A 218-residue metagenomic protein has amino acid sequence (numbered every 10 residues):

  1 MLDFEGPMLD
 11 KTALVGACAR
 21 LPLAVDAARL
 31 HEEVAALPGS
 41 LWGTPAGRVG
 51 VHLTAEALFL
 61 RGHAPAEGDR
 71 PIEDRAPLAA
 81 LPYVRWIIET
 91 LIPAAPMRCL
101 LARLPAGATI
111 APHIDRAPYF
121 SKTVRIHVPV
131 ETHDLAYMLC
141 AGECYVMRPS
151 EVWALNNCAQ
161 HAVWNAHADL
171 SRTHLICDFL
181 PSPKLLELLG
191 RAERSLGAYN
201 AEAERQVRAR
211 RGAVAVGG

Functional and structural regions predicted by a protein language model:
M1-I92: Non-heme Fe(II)/2-oxoglutarate
A94-P96, P105-G107, S121-R125, E131-H133: Short connector loops at helix/strand junctions that flank enzyme active sites, especially segments positioning acidic
L101-Y119: Conserved short histidine dyad/triad with adjacent acidic residue
P112-H113, A136-M138, L155-N156, Q160-A168 (+1 more regions): Short beta-strand His + acidic residue motifs that chelate non-heme Fe in jelly-roll/DSBH and cupin folds
V124-P129, V152-A154, A168-E187: A short hydrophobic beta-strand segment most commonly corresponding to one strand of the jelly-roll/cupin
P129-R148: A short beta-strand-loop-beta hairpin characteristic of the jelly-roll/cupin
V146-C158: Short secondary-structure subsegments characteristic of cysteine-rich extracellular domains
F179-G218: Long hydrophobic alpha-helical segments typical of transmembrane helices together with their membrane-interfacial
